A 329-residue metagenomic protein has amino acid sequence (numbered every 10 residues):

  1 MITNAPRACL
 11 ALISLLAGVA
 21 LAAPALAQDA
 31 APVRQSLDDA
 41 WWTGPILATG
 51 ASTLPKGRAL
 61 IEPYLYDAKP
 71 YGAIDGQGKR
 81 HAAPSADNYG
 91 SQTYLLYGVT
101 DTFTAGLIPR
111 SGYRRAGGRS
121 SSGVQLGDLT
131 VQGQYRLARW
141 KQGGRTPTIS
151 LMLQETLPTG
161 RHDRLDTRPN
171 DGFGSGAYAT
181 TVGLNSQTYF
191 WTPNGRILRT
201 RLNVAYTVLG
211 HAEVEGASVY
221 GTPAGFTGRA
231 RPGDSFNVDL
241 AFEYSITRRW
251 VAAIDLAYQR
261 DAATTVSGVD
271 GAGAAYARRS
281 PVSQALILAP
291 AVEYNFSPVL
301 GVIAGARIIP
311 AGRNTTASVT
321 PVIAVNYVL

Functional and structural regions predicted by a protein language model:
L26-G72, K141-T148: Outer-membrane beta-barrel biogenesis signature
P32-D38, Y66-Q92, N170-D171: Surface-exposed strand-loop-strand hairpins of Gram-negative outer-membrane beta-barrel proteins
G50-R58, T102, R139-I149, W191-L198 (+3 more regions): Short loop/turn motifs that connect adjacent beta-strands in outer-membrane beta-barrel proteins
S52-L54, Y97, Y135-L137, E155 (+6 more regions): Residue-level signature of outer-membrane beta-barrel architecture
A59-P63, A105-L107, V131, P147-L153 (+5 more regions): Transmembrane beta-strands of outer-membrane beta-barrel proteins
L65-Y71, P109-R115, L137, E155-R161 (+5 more regions): Transmembrane beta-strands of outer-membrane beta-barrel pores
A68, G72-H81, E215, A224-L329: Outer membrane beta-barrel transmembrane domains
D87-S91, S122-V131, P147, G174-T180 (+3 more regions): Residues that define the transmembrane beta-barrel architecture of outer-membrane proteins
